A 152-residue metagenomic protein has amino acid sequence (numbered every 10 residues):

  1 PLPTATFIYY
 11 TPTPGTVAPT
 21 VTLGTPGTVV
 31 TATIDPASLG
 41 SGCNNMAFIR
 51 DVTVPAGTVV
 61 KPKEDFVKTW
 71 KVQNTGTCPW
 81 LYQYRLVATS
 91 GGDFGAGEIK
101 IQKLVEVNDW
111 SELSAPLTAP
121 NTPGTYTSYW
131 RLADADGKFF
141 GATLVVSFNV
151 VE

Functional and structural regions predicted by a protein language model:
P1-E152: Intrinsically disordered, low-complexity Ser/Thr/Pro-rich tracts
